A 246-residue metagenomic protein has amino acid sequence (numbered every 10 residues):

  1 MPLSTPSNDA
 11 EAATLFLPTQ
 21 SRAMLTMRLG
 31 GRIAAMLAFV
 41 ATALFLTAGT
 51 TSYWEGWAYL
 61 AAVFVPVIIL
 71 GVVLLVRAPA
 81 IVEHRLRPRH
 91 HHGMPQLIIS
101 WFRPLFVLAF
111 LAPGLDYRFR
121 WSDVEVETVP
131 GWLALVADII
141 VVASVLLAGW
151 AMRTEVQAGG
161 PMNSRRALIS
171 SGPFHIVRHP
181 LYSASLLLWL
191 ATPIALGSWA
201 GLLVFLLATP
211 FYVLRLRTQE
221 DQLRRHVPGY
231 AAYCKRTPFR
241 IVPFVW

Functional and structural regions predicted by a protein language model:
M1-S7: N-terminal acidic, proline/glycine-rich, low-complexity intrinsically disordered segments
N8-P104, R217, D221-P238: Alpha-helical transmembrane segments in multi-pass membrane proteins
G31, A35-F39, A43, A58-I69 (+5 more regions): Lipid-exposed faces of alpha-helical membrane segments in multi-pass integral membrane proteins
L75-L97, L115-W246: Cytosolic-biased juxtamembrane loops and peripheral soluble domains of multi-pass membrane proteins
